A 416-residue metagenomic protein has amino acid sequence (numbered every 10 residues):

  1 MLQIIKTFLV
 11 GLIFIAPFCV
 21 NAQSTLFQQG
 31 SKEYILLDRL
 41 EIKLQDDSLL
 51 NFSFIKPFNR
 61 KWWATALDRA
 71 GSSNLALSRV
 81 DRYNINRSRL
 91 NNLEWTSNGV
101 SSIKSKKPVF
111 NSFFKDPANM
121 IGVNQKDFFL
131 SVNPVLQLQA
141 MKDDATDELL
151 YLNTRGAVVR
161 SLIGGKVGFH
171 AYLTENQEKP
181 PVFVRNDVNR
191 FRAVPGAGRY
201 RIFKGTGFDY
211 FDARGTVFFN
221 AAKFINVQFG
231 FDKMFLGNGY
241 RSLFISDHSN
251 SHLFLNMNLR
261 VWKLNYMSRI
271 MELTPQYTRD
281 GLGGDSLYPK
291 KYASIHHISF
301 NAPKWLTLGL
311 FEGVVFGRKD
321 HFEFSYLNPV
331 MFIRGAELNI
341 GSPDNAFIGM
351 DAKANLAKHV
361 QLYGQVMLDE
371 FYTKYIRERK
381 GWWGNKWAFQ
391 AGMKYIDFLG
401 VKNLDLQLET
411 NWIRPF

Functional and structural regions predicted by a protein language model:
M1-T25: Bacterial Sec-dependent N-terminal signal peptides
T25, S31, R39, K43 (+2 more regions): Short, solvent-exposed alpha-helical surface patches in non-cytosolic proteins
Q29-R39, R89-L149, S161, G165-A171 (+4 more regions): Transmembrane beta-strand segments of Gram-negative outer membrane beta-barrel proteins
D47-F54, S73-R79, I121-L130, K166-F169 (+5 more regions): Short loop/turn motifs that connect adjacent beta-strands in outer-membrane beta-barrel proteins
L150, I163-V167, G207-R260: A conserved hydrophobic secondary-structure block that centers on an alpha-helix together with its immediately flanking
A157-Y200, P303-F311: Carboxylate/His-rich catalytic cores and anion/metal-binding grooves
N176-R214, G239-F244, K374-E378: Surface-exposed loop and membrane-interface regions of Gram-negative outer-membrane beta-barrel proteins
F208, N226, M234-F235, S246-F416: Signature for the C-terminal beta-barrel architecture of outer-membrane proteins
